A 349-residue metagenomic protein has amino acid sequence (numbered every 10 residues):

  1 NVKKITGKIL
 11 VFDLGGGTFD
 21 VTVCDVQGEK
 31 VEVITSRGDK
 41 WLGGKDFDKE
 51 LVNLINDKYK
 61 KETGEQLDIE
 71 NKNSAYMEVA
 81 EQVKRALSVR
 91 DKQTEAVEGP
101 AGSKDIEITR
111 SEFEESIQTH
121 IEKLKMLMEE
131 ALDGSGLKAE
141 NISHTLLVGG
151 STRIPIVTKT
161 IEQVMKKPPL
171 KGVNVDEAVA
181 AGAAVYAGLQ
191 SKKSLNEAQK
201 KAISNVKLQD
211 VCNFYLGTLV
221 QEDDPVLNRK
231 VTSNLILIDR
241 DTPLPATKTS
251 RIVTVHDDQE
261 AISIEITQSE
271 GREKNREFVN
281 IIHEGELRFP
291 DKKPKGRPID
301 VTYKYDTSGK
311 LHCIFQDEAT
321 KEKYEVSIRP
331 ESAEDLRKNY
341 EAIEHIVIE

Functional and structural regions predicted by a protein language model:
N1-E349: Oxyanion-binding/catalytic loops of NTP- or PPi-dependent enzymes
